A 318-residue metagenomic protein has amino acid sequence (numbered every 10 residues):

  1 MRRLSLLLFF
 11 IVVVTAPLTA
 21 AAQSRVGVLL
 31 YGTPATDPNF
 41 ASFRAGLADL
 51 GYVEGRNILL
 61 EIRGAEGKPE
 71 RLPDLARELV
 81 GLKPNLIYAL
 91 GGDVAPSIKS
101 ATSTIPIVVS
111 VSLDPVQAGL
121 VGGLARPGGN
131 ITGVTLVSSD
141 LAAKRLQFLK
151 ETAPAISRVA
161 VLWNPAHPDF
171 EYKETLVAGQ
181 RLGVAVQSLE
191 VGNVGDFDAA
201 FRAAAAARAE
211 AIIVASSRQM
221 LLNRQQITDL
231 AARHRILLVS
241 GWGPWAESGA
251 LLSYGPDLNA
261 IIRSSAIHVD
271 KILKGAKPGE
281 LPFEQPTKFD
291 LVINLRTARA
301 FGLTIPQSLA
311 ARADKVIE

Functional and structural regions predicted by a protein language model:
M1-E318: Short hydrophobic alpha-helices and adjacent helix-cap/hinge residues
